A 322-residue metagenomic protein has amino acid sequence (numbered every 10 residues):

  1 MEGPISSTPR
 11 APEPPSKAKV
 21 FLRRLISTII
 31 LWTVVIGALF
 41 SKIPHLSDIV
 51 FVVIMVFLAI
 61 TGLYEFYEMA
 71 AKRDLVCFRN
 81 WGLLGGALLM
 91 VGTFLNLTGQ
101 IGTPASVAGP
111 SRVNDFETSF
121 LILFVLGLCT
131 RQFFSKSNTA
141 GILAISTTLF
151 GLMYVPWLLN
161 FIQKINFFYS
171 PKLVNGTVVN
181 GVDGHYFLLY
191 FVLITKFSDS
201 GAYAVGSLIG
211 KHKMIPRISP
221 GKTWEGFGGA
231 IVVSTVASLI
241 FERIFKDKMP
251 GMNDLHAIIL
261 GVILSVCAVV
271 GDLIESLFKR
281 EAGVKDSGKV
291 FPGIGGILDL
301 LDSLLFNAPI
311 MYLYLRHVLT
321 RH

Functional and structural regions predicted by a protein language model:
E2-V262: Membrane-embedded alpha-helical bundles of polytopic integral membrane proteins
L152-M153, G288, L305-F306: Hydrophobic alpha-helical transmembrane segments of integral membrane proteins, especially lipid-exposed positions
T195-S207, C267-R280: Short helical (or helix-break) motifs at transmembrane helix termini and adjacent helical loops in multi-pass membrane
R243, V269, L273, G283 (+1 more regions): Compact recognition or signaling/catalytic modules
V262-V270, I297-L305: Hydrophobic transmembrane alpha-helical segments of multi-pass transport and channel proteins
E281-S303: Interfacial loop-to-transmembrane junctions
L305, P309-Y314: Hydrophobic alpha-helical transmembrane segments of membrane transport and translocation systems, primarily multi-pass
Y314-H322: Juxtamembrane boundary at the C-terminal end of a transmembrane helix
